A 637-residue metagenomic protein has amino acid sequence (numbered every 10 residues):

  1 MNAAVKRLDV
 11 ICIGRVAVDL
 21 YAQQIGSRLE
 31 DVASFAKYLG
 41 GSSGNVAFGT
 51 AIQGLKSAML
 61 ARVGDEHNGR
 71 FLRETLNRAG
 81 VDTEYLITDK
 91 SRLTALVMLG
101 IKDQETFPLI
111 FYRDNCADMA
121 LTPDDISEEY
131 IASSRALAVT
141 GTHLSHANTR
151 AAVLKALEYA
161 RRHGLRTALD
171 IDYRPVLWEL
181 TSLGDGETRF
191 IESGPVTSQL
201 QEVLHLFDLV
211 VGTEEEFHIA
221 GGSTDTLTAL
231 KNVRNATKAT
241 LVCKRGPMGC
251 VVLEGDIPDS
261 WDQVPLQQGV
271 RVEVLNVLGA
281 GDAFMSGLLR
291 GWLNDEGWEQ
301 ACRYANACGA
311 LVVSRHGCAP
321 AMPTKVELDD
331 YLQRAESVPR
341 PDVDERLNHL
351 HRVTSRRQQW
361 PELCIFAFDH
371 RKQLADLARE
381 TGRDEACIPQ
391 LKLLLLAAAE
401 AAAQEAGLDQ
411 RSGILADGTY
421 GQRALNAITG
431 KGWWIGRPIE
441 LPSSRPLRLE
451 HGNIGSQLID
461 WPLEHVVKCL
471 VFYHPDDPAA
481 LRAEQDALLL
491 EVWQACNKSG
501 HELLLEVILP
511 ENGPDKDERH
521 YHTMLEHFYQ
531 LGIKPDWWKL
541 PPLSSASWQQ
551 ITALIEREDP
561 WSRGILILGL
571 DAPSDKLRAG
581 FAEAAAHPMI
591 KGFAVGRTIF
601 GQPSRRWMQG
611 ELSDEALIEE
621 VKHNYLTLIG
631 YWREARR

Functional and structural regions predicted by a protein language model:
N2-D82, E105, L121, E273 (+1 more regions): Glycine-rich phosphate/adenosyl-contacting loop at the front of the ribokinase-like
N2-I11, E158-R162, S223-E345: Conserved phosphate-binding/catalytic region of the ribokinase-like
K56-G141, D329-V338: Conserved N-terminal subdomain of the carbohydrate kinase-like
A136-N232, A239-T240, P247-D256, E506-V507 (+1 more regions): Conserved beta-alpha-beta core of the PfkB/ribokinase-like small-molecule kinase fold
A138, T142-A147, A152, A156-R161 (+2 more regions): Hydrophobic alpha-helical segments and helix pairs
S337-A479, K534, R563, S574-K591 (+1 more regions): Alpha/beta catalytic barrel-like cores
F366, E506, W538, G596: Conserved, mostly hydrophobic/aromatic
G413-D417, H465-Q485, D517, M524-W548 (+1 more regions): Catalytic beta/alpha-barrel core
